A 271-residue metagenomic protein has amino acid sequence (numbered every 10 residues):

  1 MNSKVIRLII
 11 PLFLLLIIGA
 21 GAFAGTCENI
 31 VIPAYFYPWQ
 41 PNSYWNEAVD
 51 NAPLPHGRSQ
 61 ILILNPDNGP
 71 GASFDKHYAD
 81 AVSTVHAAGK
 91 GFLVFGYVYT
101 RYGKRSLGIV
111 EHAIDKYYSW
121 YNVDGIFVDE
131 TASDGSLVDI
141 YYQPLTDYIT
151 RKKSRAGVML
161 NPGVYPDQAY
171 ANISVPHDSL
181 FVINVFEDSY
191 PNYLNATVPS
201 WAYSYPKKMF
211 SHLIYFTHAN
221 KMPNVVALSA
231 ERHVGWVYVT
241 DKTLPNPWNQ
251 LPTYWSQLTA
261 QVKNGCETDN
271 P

Functional and structural regions predicted by a protein language model:
M1-I10: Bacterial N-terminal signal peptides that target proteins for export
S3, I18-A22: N-terminal cationic amphipathic segment used for targeting or macromolecule association
I10-G19: Bacterial N-terminal signal peptides
F23-P271: Glycan-processing catalytic domains of CAZymes
